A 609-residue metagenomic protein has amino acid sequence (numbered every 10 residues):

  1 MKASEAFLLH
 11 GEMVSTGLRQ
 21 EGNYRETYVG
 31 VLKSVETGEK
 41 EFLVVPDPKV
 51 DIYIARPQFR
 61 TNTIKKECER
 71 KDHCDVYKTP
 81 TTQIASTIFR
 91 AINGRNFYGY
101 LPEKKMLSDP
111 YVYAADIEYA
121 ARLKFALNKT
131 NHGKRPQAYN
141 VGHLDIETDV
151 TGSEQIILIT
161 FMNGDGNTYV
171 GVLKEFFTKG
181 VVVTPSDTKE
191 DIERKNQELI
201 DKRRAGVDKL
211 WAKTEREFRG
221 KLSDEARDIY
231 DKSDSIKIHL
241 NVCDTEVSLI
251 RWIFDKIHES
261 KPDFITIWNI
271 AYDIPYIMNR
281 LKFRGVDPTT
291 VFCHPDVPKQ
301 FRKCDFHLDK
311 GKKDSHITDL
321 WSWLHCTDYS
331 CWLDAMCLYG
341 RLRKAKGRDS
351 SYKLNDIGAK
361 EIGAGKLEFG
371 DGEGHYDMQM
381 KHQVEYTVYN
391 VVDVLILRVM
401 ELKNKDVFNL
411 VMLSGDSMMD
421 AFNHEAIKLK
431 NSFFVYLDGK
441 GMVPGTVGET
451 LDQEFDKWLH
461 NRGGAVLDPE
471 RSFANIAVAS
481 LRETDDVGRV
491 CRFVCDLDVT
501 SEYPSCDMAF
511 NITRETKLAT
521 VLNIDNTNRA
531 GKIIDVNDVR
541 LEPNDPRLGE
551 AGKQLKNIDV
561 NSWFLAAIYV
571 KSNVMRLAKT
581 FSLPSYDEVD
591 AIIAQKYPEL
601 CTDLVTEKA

Functional and structural regions predicted by a protein language model:
K2-Q58, A126-F264, H460-V466, E470-S472 (+1 more regions): Conserved RNase H-like, two-metal-ion catalytic cores of nucleic-acid enzymes
K78-T160: Entry/capping segment at the start of metal-dependent catalytic domains with acidic active-site entry clusters
T151-E154, P275, R341-R343, R348-D349 (+5 more regions): Short helix/loop capping segments that flank catalytic or ligand/cofactor-binding pockets
L158, P275, N279-P288, P295 (+3 more regions): Short secondary-structure boundary/capping segments
E190-D349: Conserved DEDDh/DEDDy metal-dependent 3′-5′ exonuclease domain
E259-R280, D328-S432: Acidic, Mg2+-coordinating catalytic module of metal-dependent nucleases/exonucleases that use a two-metal-ion mechanism
G372-D538, A609: Common nucleic-acid-contacting/processivity interface regions adjacent to the catalytic cores of nucleic-acid enzymes
G488-R489, F493, V499-A609: Helical catalytic core of nucleic-acid polymerases
